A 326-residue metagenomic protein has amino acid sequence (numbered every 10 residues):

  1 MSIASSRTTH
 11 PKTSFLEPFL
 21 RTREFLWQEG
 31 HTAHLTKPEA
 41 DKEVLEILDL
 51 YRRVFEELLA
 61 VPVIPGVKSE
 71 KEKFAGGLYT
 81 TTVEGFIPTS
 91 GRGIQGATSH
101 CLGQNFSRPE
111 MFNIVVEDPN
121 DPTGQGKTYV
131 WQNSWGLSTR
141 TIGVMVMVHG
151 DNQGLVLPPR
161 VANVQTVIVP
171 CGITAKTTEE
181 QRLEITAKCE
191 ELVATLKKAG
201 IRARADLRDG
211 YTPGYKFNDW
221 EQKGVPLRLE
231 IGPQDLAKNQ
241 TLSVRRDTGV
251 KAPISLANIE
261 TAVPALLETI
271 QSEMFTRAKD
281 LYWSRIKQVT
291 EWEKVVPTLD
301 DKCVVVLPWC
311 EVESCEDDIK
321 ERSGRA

Functional and structural regions predicted by a protein language model:
M1-A326: NTP/phosphate- and nucleic-acid-binding module
